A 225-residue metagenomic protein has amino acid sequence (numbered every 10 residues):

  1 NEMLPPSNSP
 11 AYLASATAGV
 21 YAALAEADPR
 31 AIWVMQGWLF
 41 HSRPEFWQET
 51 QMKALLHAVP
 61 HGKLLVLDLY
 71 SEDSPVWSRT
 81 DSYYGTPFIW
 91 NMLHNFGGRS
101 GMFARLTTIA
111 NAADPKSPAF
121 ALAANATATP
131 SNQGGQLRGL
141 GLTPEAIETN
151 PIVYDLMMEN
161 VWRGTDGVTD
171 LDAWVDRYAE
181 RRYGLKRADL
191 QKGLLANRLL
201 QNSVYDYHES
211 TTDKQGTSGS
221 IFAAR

Functional and structural regions predicted by a protein language model:
N1-Q191, A196: Catalytic-core regions of glycoside hydrolase
M102, A119, V204-D206, I221: Intrinsic disorder/low-structure terminal segments
K186, V204, H208-T211: Helix-turn/linker elements and helix-coil junctions of extended alpha-helical scaffolds
T211, Q215-R225: Histidine-centered catalytic/metal-binding microenvironments
